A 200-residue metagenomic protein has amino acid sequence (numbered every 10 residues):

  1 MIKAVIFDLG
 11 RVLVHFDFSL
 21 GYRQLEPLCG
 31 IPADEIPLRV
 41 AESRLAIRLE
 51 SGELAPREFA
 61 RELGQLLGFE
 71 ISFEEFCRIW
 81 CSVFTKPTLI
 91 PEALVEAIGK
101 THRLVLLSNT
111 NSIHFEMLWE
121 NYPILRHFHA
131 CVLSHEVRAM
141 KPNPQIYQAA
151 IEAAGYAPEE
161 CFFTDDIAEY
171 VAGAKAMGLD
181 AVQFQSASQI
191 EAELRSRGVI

Functional and structural regions predicted by a protein language model:
M1-A41, A176: Active-site neighborhood of HAD-like aspartate-dependent phosphohydrolases
M1-K3, F7, N111-S112, E116-I200: Asp-based, Mg2+/Mn2+-dependent phosphohydrolase catalytic module
D8, S43, K100-T101, H127: Structured helix-beta-strand junction loops
D8-R11, G52, I98, L106 (+2 more regions): Generic structural signal for small/hydrophobic residues in well-ordered secondary structure, especially within
F18, A41-E42, P56, F76 (+1 more regions): N-terminal alpha-helical segment
L20, Q24, R44, E58 (+9 more regions): Alpha-helical elements of Rossmann-like donor-binding domains used by nucleotide-donor carbohydrate transfer enzymes
L45, L49-L89: Metal-dependent phosphoesterase signature
E74-V105, E116, P144: Short, acidic loop-to-helix structural element flanking the phosphoryl-transfer center in phosphate-processing enzymes
